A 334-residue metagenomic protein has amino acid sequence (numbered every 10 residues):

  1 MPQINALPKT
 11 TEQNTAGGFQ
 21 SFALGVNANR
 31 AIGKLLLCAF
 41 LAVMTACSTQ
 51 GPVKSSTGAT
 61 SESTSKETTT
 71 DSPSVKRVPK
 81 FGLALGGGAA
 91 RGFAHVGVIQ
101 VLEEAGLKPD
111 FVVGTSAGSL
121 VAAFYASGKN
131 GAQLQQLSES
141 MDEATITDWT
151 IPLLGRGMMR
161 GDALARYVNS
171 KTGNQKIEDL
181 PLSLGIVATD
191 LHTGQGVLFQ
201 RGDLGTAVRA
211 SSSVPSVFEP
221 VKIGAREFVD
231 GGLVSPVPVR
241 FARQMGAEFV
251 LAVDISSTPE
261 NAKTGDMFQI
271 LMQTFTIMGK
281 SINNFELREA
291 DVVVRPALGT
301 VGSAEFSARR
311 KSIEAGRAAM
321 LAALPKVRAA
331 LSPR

Functional and structural regions predicted by a protein language model:
P2-N5, T10, C47-V112, F124-R334: Patatin-like phospholipase
I4-L36: Bacterial N-terminal signal peptides that target proteins for export
A16-F19, T45, G58: Intrinsic disorder/low-complexity segments
K34-M44: Bacterial N-terminal signal peptides
G114, G118: Gly/Ala-rich beta-loop-alpha elbow adjacent to hydrolase catalytic centers
V121: Catalytic DNA-binding helix-loop module of base-excision-repair DNA glycosylases/AP lyases
